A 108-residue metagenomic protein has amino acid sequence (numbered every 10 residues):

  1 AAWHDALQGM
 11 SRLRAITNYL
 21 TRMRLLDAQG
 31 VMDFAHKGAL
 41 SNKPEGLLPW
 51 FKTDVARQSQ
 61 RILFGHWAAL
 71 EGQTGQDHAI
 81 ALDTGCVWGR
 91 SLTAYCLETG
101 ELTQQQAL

Functional and structural regions predicted by a protein language model:
A1-L108: Feature recognizes metal-dependent phosphohydrolase scaffolds
